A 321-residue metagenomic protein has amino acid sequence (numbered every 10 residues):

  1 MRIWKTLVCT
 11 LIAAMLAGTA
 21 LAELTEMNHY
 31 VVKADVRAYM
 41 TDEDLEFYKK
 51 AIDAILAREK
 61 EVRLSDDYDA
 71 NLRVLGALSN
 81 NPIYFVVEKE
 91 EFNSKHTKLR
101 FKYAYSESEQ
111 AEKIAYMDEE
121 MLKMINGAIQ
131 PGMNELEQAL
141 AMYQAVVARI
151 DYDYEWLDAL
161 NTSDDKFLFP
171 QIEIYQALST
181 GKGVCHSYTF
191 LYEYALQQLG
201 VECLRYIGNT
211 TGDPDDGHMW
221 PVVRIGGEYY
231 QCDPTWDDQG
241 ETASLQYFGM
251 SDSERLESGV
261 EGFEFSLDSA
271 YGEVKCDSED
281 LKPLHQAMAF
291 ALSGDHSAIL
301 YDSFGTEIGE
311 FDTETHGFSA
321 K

Functional and structural regions predicted by a protein language model:
R2-A22: Sec-dependent N-terminal signal peptides of Gram-positive bacterial secreted proteins and lipoproteins
G18, A22-L136, L140, E257-K321: N-terminal accessory/pre-domain segments preceding catalytic cores
Y39, E112, T180-G183, I207 (+1 more regions): Alpha-helix capping and helix-loop boundary segments enriched in small/acidic/polar residues
Q110-A177: Secondary-structure boundary elements
M117, Q138-A139, V184, Y188 (+1 more regions): Hydrophobic (often cysteine-bearing) scaffold residues that line and stabilize catalytic clefts of nucleotide/cofactor
I174-H186: A short, highly charged nucleic-acid-interacting micro-segment common to nuclease and nuclease-linked defense proteins
S187-R255: Hydrophobic/aromatic-rich core segments of domains that either
